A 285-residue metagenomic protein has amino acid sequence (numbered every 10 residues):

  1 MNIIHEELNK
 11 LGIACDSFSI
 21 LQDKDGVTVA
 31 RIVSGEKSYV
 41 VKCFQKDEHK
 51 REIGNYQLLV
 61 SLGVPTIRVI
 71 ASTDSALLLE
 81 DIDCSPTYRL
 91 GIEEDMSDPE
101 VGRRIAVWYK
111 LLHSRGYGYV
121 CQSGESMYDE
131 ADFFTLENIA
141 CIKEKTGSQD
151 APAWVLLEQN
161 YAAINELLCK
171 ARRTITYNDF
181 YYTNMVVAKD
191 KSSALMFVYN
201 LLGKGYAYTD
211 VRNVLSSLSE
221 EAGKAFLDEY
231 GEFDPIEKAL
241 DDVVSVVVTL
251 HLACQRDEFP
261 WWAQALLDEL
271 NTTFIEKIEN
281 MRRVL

Functional and structural regions predicted by a protein language model:
M1-S72, C169, A188-A194, R283-L285: Conserved NTP-binding catalytic cores of kinases and kinase-like/nucleotidyltransferase enzymes across multiple kinase
N2-N9, Y117-N178, A188, L270-V284: An alpha-helical support segment within catalytic cores of ATP-dependent transferases
A14-F18, D150-W154, F233-D241: Short, surface-exposed acidic
V27, V33-Q122: ATP-binding pocket architecture of kinase catalytic cores
K42-C43, Y177-N178, V198: Short beta-strand segments
R103, N213, E221, D228-L285: Helix-rich C-terminal or lid/interface subdomains of diverse kinases
I175, A188-E229, P235: Active-site Asp-x-Gly
